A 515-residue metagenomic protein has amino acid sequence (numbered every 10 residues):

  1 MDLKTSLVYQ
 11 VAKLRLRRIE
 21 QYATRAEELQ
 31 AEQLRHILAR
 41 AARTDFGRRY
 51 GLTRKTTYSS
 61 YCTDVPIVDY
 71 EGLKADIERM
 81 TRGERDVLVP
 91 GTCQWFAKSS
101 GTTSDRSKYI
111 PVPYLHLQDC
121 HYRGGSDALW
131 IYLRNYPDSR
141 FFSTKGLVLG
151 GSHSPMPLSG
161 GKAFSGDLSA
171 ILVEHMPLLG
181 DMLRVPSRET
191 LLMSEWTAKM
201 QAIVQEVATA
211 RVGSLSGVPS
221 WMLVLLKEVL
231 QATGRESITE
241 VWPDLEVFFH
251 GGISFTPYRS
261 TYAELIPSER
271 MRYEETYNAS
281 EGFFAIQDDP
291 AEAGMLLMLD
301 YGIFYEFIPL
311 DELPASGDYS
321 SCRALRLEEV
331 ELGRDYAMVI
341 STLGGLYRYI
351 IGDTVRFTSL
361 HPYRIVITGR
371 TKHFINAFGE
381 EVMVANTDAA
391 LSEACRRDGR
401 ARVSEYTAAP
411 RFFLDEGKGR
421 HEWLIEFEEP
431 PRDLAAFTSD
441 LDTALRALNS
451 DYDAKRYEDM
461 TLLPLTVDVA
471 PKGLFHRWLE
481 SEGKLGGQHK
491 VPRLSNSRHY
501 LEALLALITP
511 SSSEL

Functional and structural regions predicted by a protein language model:
M1-T53, Y61-V68, D76-R79, G83 (+1 more regions): Active-site glycine/GP-rich loop and adjacent strand/helix microenvironment that borders small-molecule binding pockets
E28, E32-F96, S107-V112, D127-D138 (+1 more regions): Active-site diphosphate/adenylate-binding microenvironment
A97-T103: Conserved helicase ATPase motor motifs in RecA-like P-loop NTPase domains
D105-I110, F374-A377: Short small-residue beta-strand/loop micro-motif enriched in glycine and branched aliphatics
R106, F142-T144, D244-L245, M271: Short coil/turn connectors at secondary-structure junctions
I110-G124: Conserved substrate/cofactor phosphate-moiety recognition/catalytic segment in nucleotide-dependent phosphotransferases
W130-L178: Conserved AMP-binding loop of ANL adenylate-forming enzymes
